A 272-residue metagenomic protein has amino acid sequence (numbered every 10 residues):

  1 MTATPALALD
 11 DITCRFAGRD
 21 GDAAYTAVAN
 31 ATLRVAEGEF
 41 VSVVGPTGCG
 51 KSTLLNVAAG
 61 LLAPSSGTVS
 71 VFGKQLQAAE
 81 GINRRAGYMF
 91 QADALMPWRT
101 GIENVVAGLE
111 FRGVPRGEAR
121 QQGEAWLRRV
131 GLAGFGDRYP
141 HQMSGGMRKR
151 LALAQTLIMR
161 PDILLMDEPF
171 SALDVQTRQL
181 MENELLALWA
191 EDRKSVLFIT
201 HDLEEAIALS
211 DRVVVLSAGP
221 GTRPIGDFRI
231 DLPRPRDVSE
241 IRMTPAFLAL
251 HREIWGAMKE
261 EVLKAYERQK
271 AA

Functional and structural regions predicted by a protein language model:
V44-P46: The feature captures the beta-strand-to-loop junction immediately N-terminal to the Walker
A59: Helix-to-loop junction immediately C-terminal to a conserved catalytic motif
G67-A78: Conserved ABC transporter NBD signature motif
R99-A107: Short coil-to-helix segment of the ABC ATPase nucleotide-binding domain corresponding to the Q-loop/switch region
E110, G117-F135, A187: Conserved ABC ATPase "signature" region
R138-H141, M159: Conserved signature/switch motifs of ABC ATPase nucleotide-binding domains
L164-D167: Catalytic Walker B motif of ABC-type/P-loop ATPase nucleotide-binding domains
